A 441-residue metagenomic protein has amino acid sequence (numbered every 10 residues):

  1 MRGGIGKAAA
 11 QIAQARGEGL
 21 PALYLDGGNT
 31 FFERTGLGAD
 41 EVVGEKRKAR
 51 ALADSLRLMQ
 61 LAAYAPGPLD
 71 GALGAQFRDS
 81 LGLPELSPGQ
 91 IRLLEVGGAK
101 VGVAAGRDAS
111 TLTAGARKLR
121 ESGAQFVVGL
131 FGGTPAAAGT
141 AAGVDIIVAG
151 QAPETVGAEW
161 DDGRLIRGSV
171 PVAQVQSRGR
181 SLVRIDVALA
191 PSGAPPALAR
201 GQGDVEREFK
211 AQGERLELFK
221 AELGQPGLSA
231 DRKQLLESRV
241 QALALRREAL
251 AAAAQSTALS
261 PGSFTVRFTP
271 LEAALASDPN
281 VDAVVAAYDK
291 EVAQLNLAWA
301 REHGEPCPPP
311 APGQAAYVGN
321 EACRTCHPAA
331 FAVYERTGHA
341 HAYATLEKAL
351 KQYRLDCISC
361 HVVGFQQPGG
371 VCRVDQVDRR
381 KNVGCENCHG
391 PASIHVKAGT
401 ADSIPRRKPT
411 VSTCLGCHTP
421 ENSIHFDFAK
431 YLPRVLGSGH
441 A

Functional and structural regions predicted by a protein language model:
M1-R184, L189-P196, Q202-G304, G319 (+3 more regions): N-terminal catalytic scaffold of extracellular/periplasmic and nuclease hydrolases that process anionic headgroups
S55-G71, D161-I166, R380-G384, G390 (+2 more regions): Hydrophobic transmembrane alpha-helix bundles
P153-E154, S393, N422: Short Gly/Pro-enriched loop/turn and capping motifs at secondary-structure junctions
P195-R200, I424-F428: Acidic/polar loop patches that form or flank catalytic/metal-binding clefts of enzymes that bind anionic ligands
N280-P409, F426-A441: Sequence context of c-type cytochrome heme-c attachment sites
S412-L415, T419-N422: Domain-level detector of nuclease and nuclease-like folds in predominantly extracellular/periplasmic contexts
